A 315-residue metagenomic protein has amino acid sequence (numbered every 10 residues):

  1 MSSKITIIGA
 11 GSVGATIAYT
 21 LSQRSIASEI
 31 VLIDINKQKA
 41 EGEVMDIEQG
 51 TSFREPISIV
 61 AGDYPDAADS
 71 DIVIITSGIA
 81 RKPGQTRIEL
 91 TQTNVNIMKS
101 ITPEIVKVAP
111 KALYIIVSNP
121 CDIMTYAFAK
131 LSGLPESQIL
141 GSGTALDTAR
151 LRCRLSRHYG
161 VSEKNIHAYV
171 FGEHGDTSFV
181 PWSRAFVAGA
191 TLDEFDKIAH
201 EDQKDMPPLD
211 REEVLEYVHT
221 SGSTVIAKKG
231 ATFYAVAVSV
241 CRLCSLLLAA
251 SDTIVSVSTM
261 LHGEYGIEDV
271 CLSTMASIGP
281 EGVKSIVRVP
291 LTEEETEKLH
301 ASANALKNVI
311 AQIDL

Functional and structural regions predicted by a protein language model:
S2-I5: Extreme N-terminal starter segment of soluble prokaryotic enzymes
A10-G11: Glycine-rich Rossmann-fold phosphate-binding loop(s) that bind the pyrophosphate of adenine dinucleotide cofactors
G14-A15: N-terminal Rossmann-fold NAD(P) dinucleotide-binding loop
Q23-E29, G133-P135: Conserved S-adenosyl-L-methionine
E29, I33-D71, Q85, K307-L315: Conserved N-terminal Rossmann-fold NAD(P) cofactor-binding segment
S52-A112: Rossmann-like NAD(P)-binding element
R87-R152: Rossmann-like NAD(P)(H) cofactor-binding subdomain of soluble oxidoreductases
S132-Q138, T148-L315: C-terminal substrate-binding/catalytic lobe of Rossmann-fold NAD(P)-dependent dehydrogenases
